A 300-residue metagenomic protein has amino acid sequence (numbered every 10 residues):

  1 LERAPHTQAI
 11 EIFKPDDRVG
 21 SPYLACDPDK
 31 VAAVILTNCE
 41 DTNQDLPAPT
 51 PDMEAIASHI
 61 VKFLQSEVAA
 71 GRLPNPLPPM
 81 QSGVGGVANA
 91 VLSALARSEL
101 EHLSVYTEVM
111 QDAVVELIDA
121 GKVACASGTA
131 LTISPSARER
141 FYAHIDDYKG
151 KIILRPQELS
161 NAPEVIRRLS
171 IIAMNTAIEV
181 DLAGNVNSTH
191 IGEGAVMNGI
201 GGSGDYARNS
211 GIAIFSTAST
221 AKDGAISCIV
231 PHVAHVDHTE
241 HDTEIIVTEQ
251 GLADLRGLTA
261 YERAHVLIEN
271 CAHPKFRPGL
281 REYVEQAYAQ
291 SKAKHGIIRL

Functional and structural regions predicted by a protein language model:
L1-P79, A90-E108, D112-L300: Conserved phosphate- and dinucleotide-binding cores of soluble alpha/beta proteins, encompassing both enzyme active
S82-A88: Core structural elements
